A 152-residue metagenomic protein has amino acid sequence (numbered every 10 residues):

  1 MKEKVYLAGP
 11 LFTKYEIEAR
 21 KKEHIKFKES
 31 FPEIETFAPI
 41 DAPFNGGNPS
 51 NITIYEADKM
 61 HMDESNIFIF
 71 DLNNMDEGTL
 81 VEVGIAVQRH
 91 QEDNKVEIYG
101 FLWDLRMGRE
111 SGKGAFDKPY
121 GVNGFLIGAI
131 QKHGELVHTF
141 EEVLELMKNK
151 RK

Functional and structural regions predicted by a protein language model:
M1-K152: Conserved catalytic or regulatory cores that recognize and/or transform ribose-phosphate-containing ligands
